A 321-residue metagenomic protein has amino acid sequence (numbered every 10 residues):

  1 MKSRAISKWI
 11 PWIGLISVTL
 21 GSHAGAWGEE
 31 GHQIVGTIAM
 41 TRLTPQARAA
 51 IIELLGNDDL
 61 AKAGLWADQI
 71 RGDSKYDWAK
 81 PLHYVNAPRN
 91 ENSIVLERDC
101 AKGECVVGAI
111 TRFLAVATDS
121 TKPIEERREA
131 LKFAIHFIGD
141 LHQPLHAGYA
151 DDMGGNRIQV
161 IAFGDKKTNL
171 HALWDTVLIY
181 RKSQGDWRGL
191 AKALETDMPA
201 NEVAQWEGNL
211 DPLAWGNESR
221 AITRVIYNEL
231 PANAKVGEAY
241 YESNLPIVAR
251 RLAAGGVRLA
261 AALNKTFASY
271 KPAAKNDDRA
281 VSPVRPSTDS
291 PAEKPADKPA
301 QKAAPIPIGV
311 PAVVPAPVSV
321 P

Functional and structural regions predicted by a protein language model:
M1-I6: N-terminal secretory signal peptides that target proteins for export/translocation
I10-G21: Bacterial N-terminal signal peptides
G25-F137, P144-P286, I306-I308, P321: N-terminal, motif-rich segments that launch catalysis or mediate targeting to/interaction with membranes, typified by
D289-P321: Long, low-complexity, intrinsically disordered segments
